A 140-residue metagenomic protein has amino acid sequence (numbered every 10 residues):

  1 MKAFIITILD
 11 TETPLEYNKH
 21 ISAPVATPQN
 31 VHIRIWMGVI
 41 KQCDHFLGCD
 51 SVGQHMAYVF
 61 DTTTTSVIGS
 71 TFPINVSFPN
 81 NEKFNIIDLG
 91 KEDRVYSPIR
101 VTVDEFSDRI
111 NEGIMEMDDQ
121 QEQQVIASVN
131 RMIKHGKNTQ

Functional and structural regions predicted by a protein language model:
M1-I74: Donor-binding and catalytic core of enzymes assembling or modifying cell-surface/extracellular glycoconjugates
N80-Q140: Leloir-type glycosyltransferase catalytic cores
